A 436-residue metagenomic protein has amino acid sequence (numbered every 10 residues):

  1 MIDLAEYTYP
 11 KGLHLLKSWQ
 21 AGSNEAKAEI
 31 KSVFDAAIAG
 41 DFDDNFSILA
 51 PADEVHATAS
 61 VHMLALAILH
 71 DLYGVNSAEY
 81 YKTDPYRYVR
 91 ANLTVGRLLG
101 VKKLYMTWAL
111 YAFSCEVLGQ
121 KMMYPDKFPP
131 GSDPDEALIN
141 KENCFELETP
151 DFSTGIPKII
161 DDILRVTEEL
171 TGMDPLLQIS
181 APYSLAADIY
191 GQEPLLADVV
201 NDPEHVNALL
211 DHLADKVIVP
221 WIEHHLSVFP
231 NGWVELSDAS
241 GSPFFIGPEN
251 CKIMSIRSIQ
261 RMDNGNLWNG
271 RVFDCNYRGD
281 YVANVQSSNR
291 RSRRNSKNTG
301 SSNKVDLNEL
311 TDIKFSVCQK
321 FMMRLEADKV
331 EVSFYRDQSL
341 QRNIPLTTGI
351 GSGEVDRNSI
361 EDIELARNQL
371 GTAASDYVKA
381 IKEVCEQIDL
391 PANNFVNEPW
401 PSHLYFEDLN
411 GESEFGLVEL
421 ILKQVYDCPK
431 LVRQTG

Functional and structural regions predicted by a protein language model:
M1-K82, A91, K102-M106, E148-G436: Active-site loop segments of alpha/beta catalytic cores
V89-K121: Membrane helical hairpin/interfacial module
L110-E148: A contiguous, low-structure linker/loop signature
